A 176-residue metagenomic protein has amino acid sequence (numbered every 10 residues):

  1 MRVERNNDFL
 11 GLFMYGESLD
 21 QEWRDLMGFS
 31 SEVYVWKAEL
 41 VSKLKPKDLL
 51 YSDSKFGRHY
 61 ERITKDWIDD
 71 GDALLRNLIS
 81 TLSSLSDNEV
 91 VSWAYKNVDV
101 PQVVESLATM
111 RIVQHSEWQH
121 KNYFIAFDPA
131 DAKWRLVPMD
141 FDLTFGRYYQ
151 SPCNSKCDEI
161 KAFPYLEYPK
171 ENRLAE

Functional and structural regions predicted by a protein language model:
M1-E176: Phosphate/dinucleotide-binding and metal-coordinating scaffold of catalytic cores in nucleotide-dependent enzymes
